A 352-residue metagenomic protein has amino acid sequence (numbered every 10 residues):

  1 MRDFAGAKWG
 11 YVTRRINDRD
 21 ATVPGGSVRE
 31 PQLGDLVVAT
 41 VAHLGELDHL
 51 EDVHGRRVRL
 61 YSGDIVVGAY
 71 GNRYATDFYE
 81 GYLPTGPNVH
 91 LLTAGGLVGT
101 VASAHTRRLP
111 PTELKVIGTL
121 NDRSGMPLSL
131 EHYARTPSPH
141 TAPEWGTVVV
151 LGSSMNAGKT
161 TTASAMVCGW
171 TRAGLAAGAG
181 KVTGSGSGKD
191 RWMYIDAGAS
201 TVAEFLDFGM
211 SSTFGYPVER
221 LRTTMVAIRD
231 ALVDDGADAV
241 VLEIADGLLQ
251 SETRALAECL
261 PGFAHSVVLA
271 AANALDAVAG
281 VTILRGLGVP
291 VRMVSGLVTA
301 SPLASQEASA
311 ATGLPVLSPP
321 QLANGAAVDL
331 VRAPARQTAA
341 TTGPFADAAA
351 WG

Functional and structural regions predicted by a protein language model:
M1-T76, E80-A94: N-terminal accessory targeting/assembly segments
R15-D35, D48, A311-G352: NTP-binding/hydrolysis catalytic cores, primarily Walker-type P-loop NTPases
H43-E46, G152-T160, A272-N273: Short, glycine-rich nucleotide/cofactor-binding loops
T85, L92-A102, T106-E131, V218-D234 (+2 more regions): Conserved catalytic-core segment of NTP-binding enzymes
H132-S185: Walker A (P-loop) phosphate-binding motif
K159-A165, S187-R191, L248-E252, D276-A279: Short glycine/serine/threonine-rich phosphate/pyrophosphate-binding segments that cradle anionic phosphate groups
C168-G215, E219, I283-G286, P302-T312: N-terminal phosphate/diphosphate-binding loop that engages ATP/GTP or pyrophosphate donors across diverse enzyme folds
